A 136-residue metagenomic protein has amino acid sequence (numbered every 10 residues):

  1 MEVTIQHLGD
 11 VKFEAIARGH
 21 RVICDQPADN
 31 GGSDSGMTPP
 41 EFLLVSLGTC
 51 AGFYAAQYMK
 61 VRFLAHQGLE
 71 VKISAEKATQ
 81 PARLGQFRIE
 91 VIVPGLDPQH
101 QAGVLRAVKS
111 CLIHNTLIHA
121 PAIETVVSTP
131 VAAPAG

Functional and structural regions predicted by a protein language model:
M1-V45, A55-G136: Extended beta-strand/beta-hairpin segments
C50-A51: Alpha-helical metal-binding/catalytic segments enriched in His/Glu/Asp
